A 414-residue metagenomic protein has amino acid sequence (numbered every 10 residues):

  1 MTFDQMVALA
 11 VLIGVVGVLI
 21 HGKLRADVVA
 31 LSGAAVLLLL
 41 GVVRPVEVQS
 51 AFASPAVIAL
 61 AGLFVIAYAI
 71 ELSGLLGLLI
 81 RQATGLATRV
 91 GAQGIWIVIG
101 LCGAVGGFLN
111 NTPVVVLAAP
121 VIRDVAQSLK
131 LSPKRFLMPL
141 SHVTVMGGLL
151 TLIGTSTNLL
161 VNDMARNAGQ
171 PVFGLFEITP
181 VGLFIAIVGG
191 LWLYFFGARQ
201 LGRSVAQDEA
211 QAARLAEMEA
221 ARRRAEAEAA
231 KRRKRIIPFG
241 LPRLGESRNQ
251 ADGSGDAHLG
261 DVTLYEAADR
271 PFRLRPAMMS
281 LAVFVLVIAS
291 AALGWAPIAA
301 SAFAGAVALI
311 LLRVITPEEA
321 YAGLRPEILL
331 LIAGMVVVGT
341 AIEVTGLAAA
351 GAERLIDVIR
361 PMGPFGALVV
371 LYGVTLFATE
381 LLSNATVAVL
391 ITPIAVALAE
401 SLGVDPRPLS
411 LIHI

Functional and structural regions predicted by a protein language model:
T2-V11, A92-I97, R273-F284: Short hydrophobic alpha-helical membrane-embedded segments
L9-G17, S32-A35, L39, V65 (+12 more regions): Generic alpha-helical transmembrane segments of integral inner-membrane proteins, especially permease/transport modules
G14-L31, L191-R203, L274, V285-F303 (+2 more regions): Flexible hinge motifs at transmembrane-helix junctions and intramembrane kinks/re-entrant loops in multi-pass membrane
V15-K23, L101-N110, H142-L152, A289-W295 (+1 more regions): Transmembrane alpha-helix interface/packing and boundary motifs in multi-pass membrane proteins, characterized by
V28, S32-A35, L39-S132, G305 (+2 more regions): Membrane-embedded alpha-helical segments and adjacent helix-loop junctions characteristic of multi-pass solute
G41-A51, N158-E177, A289-A296: Transmembrane helix-loop junctions at the membrane interface of multipass transporters and ion channels
S128-H142, G147-H258, L411-I412: Juxtamembrane and boundary regions of transmembrane helices in multi-pass small-molecule transporters and channels
V262-P271: Cytosolic juxtamembrane amphipathic/interface segments immediately preceding and feeding into a transmembrane helix
